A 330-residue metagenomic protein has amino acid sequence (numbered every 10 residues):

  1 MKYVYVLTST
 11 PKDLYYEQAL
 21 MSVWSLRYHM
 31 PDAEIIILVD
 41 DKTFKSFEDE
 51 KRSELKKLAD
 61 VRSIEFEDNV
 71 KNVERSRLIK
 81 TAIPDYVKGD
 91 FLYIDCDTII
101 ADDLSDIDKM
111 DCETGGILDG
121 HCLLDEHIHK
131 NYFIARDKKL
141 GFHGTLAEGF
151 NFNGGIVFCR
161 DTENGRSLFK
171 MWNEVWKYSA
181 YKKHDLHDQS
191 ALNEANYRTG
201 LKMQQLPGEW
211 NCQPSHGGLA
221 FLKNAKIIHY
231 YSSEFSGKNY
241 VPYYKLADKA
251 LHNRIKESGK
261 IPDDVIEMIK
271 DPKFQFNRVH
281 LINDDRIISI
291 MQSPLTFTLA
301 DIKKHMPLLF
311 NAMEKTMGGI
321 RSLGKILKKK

Functional and structural regions predicted by a protein language model:
M1-D68, E163, R198-T199, E257 (+2 more regions): N-terminal anchoring/stem segment of glycosyltransferases
M1-V4, Q18-M21, I37, A147-E148 (+1 more regions): A glycosyltransferase accessory/donor-loop signature
R27-Y28, P84-D85, D108, N196-Y197: N-terminal cationic-hydrophobic initiation segments that often serve targeting/anchoring roles
I36-L38, L92-D95, I100, G115-I117 (+2 more regions): A structural signal for short, well-ordered beta-strand segments and their strand-loop junctions that often border
S63, L78-K130: GT-A fold catalytic core of metal-dependent nucleotide-sugar glycosyltransferases, centered on the diacidic
V70-E74, L123-K130, G237-V241: Short, charged, surface-exposed secondary-structure boundary motifs
K80, I94, F152-N153, D188 (+1 more regions): Residues that flank catalytic or metal-binding motifs in active/ligand-binding sites
K109-E174: Conserved catalytic core of nucleotide-sugar-dependent glycosyltransferases
